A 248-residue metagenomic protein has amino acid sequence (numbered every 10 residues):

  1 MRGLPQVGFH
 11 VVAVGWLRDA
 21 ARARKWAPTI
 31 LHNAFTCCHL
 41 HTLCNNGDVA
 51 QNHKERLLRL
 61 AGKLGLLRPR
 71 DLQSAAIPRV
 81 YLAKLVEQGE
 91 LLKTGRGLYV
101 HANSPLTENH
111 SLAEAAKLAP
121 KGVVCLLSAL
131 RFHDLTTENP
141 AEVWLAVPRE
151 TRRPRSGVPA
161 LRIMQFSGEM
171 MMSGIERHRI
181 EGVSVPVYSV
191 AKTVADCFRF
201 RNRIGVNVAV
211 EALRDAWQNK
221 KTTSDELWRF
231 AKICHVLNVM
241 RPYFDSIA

Functional and structural regions predicted by a protein language model:
I30-E55: Short alpha-helical segments that sit at the start of domains
Q51-R59, K63-D71, A75-I77, Y81 (+3 more regions): Nucleic-acid-binding surface
